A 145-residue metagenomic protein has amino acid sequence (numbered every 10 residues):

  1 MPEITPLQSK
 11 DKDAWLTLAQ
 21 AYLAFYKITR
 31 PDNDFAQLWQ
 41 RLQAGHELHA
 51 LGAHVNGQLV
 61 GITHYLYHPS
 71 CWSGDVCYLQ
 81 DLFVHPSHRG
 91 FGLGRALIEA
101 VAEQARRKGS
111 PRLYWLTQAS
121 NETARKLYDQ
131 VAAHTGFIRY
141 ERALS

Functional and structural regions predicted by a protein language model:
P6-G74, Q104, T135, E141-L144: Acetyl-CoA-dependent GNAT
H68, H85, Q118: Residue-level recognition of the GNAT/N-acetyltransferase active site
D75-P86: Conserved acetyl-CoA binding element of GNAT-fold acetyltransferases
H88, G92-A100: Conserved acetyl-CoA pyrophosphate-binding loop and the N-cap/start of the following alpha-helix in GNAT-like
R95, A119-I138: Conserved active-site alpha-helix within GNAT-family acetyltransferase domains
R106-L116: Conserved GNAT acetyl-CoA-binding A-motif
